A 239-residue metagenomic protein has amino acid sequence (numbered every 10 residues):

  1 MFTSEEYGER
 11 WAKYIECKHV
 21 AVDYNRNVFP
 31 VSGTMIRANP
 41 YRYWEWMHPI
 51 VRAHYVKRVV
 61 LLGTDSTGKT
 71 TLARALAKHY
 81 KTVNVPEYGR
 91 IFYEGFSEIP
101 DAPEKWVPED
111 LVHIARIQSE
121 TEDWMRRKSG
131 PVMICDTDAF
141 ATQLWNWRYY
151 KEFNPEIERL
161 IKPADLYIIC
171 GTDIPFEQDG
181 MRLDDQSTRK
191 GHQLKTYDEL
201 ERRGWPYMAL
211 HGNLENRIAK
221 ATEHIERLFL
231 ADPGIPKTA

Functional and structural regions predicted by a protein language model:
M1-K57, L62: Classical nucleotidyltransferase
Y14-K18, Y80, P163, R203: Short, structured coil segments at secondary-structure junctions
D65: The conserved Walker
K69: Conserved lysine of the Walker
R74, K78-D123, A221: Conserved substrate/cofactor phosphate-moiety recognition/catalytic segment in nucleotide-dependent phosphotransferases
V112-K162: Glycine-rich phosphate-binding loop used to anchor ATP phosphates in small-molecule kinases, encompassing both
Y150-N216, T222, F229, P236-T238: A glycine- and Lys/Arg-enriched "phosphate-lid" helix/loop adjacent to the NTP-binding pocket of small-molecule kinases
